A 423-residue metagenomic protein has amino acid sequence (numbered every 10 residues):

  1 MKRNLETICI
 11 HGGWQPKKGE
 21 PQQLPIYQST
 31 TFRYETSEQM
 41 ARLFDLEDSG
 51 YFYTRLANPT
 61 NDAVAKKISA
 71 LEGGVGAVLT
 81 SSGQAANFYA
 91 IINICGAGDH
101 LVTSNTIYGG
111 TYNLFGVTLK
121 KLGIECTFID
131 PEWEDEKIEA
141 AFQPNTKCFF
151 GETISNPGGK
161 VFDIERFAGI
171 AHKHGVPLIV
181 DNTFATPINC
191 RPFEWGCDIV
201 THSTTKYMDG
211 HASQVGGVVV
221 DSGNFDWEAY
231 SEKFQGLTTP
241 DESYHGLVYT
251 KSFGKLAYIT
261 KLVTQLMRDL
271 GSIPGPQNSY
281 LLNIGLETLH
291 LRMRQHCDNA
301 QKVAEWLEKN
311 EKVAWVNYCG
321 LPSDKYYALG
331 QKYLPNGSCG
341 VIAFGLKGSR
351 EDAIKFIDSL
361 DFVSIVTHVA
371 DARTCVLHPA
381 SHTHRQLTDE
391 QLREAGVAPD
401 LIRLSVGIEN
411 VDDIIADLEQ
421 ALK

Functional and structural regions predicted by a protein language model:
M1-N58, K66: N-terminal "arm"/small-domain region of PLP-dependent enzymes with the aminotransferase-like
C9-Q15, A77-K309: Conserved PLP-enzyme active-site core in the AAT-like
T31, S222-F225, L346-S349: Short loop segments at secondary-structure junctions
T36-F88, G110-T118: Conserved N-terminal alpha-helix of the aminotransferase class I/II PLP-enzyme fold
G116-V117, E125-C126, P144-K147, R292 (+3 more regions): PLP-dependent enzyme catalytic core of the Aspartate aminotransferase-like
F149, G217-V219, V316, I342 (+1 more regions): Well-ordered beta-strand positions enriched in small/hydrophobic/aromatic, beta-favoring residues
L270-I273, Q277-S279, I284, T288 (+4 more regions): Conserved small-domain helix->loop->beta segment predominantly found in fold-type I
